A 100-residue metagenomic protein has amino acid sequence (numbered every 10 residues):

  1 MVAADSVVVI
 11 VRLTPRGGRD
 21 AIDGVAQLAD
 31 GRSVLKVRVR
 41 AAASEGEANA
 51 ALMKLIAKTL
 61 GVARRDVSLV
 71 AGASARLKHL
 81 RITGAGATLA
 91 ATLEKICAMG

Functional and structural regions predicted by a protein language model:
M1-K54, S68-S74, H79-G100: Contiguous, often N-terminal, cationic amphipathic patches that form binding interfaces
A57: The alpha-helix within a helix-turn-helix
R64-D66: Short acidic capping loops at alpha-helix termini that bridge into adjacent secondary structure
